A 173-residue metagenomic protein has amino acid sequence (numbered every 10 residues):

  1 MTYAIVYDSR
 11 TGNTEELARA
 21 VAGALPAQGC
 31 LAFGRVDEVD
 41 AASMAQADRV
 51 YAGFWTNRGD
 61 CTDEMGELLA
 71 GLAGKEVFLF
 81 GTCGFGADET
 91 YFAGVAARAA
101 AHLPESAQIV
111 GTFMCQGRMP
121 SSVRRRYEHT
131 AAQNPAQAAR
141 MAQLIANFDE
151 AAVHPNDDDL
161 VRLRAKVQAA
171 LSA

Functional and structural regions predicted by a protein language model:
M1-T2, A100: Generic detector of short alpha-helix boundary/capping microenvironments and adjacent low-complexity segments
T2-A24: N-terminal beta1-alpha1 ligand-phosphate binding loop
Y3, G34-D37: Residue-level marker of intrinsically disordered, low-complexity segments enriched for small/polar residues
D8-G12, E38, W55-G59: Short, surface-exposed acidic/glycine-rich loop or hinge patches that mediate macromolecular interfaces
Q28-G29, G34, Q46-G53, N57-A173: FMN-binding flavodoxin-like domain, especially the glycine-rich phosphate-binding loop
V39-Q46: Short amphipathic alpha-helix with an adjacent loop that forms part of the alpha/beta core around
